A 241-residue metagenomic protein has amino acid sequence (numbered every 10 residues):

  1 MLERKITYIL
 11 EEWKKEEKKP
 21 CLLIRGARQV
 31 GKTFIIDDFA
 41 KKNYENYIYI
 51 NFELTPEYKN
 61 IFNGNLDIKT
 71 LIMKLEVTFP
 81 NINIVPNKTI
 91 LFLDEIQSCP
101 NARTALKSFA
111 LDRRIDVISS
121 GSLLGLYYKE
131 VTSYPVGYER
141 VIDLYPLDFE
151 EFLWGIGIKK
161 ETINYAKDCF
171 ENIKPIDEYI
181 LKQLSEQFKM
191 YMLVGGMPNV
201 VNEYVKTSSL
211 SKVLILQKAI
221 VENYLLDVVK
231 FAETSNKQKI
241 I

Functional and structural regions predicted by a protein language model:
M1-K15: N-terminal pre-Walker A segment at the start of P-loop NTPase domains
I24: Hydrophobic anchor at the beta1->P-loop junction of P-loop NTPases
K32: Conserved lysine of the Walker
I35, F39: Hydrophobic positions on the alpha1 helix immediately C-terminal to the Walker A/P-loop
L54-N87: Short glycine-rich substrate-engagement loop in P-loop NTPases that contacts/grips substrate
S108, G125-V141, L153-I158: Short regulatory helix/loop adjacent to the ATP-binding pocket of P-loop NTPases
D116-S122, D143, F152: Structural recognition of the conserved hydrophobic beta-strand(s) that form the central parallel beta-sheet of P-loop
G157-I241: Interdomain hinge/linker elements that couple catalytic modules in large macromolecular machines
